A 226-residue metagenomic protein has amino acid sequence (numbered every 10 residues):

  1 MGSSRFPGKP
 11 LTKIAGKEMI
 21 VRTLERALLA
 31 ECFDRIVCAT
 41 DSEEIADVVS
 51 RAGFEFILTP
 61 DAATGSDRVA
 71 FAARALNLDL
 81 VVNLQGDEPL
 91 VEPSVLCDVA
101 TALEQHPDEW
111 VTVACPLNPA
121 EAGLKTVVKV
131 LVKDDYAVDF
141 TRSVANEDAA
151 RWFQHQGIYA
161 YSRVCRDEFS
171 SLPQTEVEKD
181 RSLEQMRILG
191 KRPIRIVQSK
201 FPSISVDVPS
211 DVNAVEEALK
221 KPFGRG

Functional and structural regions predicted by a protein language model:
M1-A39: N-terminal glycine-rich phosphate-binding loop and ensuing alpha1 helix
F33, L78, H106-E109, K191: Short, high-confidence coil segments that cap the C-terminus of an alpha-helix and link into the following beta-strand
R35, E55, Y136, P193-R195: Conserved beta-strand segments of alpha/beta enzyme cores
V37, E43-T101: Short phosphate-binding loop-to-helix
A63, D108-T112, I204-S210: Structured catalytic cores of enzymes that bind and process phosphorylated ligands/cofactors
E92-T175: Conserved core of the sugar-phosphate nucleotidyltransferase
R151-G226: Conserved alpha/beta core of the MobA/IspD/sugar-nucleotide pyrophosphorylase nucleotidyltransferase superfamily
